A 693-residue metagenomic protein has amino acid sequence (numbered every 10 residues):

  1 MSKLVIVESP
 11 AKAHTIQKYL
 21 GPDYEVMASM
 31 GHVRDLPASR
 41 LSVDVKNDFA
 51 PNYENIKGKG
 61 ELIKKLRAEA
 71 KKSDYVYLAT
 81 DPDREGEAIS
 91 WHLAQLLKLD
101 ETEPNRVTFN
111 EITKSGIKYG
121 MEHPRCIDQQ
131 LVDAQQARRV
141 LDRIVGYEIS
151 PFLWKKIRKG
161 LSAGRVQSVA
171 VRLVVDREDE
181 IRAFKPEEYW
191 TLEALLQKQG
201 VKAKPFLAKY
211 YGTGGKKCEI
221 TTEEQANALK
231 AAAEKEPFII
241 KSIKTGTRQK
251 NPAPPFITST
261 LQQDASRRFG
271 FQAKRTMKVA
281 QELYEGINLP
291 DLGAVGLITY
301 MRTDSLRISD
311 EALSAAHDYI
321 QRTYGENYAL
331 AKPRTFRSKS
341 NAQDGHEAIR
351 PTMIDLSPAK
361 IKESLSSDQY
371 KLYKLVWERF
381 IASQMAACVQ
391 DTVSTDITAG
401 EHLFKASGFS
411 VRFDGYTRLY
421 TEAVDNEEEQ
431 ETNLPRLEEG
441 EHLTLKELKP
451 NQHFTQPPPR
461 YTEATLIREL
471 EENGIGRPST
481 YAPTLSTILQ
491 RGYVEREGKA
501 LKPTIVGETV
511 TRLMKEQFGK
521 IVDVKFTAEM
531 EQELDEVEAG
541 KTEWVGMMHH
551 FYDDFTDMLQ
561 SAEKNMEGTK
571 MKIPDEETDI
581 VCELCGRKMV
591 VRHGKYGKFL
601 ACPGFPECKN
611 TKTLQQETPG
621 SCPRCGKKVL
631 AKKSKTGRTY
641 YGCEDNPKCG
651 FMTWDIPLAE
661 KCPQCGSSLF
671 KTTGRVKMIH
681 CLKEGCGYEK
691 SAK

Functional and structural regions predicted by a protein language model:
M1, D81-P82, R158-S162, T245-P254 (+3 more regions): Conserved short loop/turn motifs at secondary-structure junctions
M1-R139, E148, Y211-G212, T221 (+1 more regions): Intrinsically disordered, low-complexity regulatory segments
S2-L4, T15, S150, A183 (+3 more regions): Basic, low-complexity terminal or inter-domain segments flanking catalytic cores
H14-P37, S168-E219, S383-T432, K588: Structured, non-catalytic alpha/beta "coupling" segments that mediate domain-domain communication and provide generic
S115-A194, G246: C-terminal or mid-to-C-terminal helical accessory/interaction module adjacent to the motor/catalytic core
R138-I149, V166, L196, R248-T260 (+4 more regions): Core structural elements
C218-P254, E441: Metal- or metallocofactor-binding catalytic centers and their adjacent structured scaffolds across diverse enzyme
I240-I243, P252-A265, L292-M301, P457-E469: Short acidic, hydrophobic short linear motifs in intrinsically disordered regions
